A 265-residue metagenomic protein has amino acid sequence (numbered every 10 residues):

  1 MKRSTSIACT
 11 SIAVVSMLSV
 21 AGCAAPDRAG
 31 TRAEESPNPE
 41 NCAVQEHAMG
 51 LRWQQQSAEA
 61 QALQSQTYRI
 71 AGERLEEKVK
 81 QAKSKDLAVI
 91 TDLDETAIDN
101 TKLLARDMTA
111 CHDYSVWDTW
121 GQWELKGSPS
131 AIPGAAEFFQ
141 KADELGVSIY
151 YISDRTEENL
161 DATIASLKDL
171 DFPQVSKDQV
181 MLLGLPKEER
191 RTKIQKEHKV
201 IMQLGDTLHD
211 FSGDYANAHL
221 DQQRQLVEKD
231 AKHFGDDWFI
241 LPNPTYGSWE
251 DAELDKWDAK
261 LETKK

Functional and structural regions predicted by a protein language model:
K2-V14, L18-T91, A252-K265: Non-catalytic pre-domain segments flanking phosphatase-related domains
A43, A58-R69, S84-K85, L125-P133 (+2 more regions): Soluble non-cytosolic domains of exported or imported proteins
E76, K80, L103, Q140-S148 (+3 more regions): Sec-exported extracytoplasmic/periplasmic mature domains
V79-A88, I149-D154, Q179-V180: Surface-exposed patches in mature extracellular/periplasmic domains of secreted proteins
Q81-A88, A97-P129, E144: Active-site neighborhood of HAD-like aspartate-dependent phosphohydrolases
A88-T91, I98-D99, S148-S153, I201-L204 (+1 more regions): Structural recognition of the beta-strand scaffold that forms the well-ordered cores of secreted hydrolase catalytic
G121-Y150, E157: Short, acidic loop-to-helix structural element flanking the phosphoryl-transfer center in phosphate-processing enzymes
T156, L160-K265: C-terminal cap/substrate-recognition subdomain and adjoining C-terminal extension of metal-dependent phosphatase-like
